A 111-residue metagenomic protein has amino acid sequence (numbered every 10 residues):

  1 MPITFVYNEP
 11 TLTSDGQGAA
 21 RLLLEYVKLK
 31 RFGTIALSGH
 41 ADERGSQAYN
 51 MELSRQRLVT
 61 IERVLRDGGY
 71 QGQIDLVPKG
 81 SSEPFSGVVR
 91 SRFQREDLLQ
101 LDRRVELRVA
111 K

Functional and structural regions predicted by a protein language model:
M1-I3, E52: Mobile, glycine- and charge-enriched loop segments and immediately flanking short secondary-structure elements within
T4-S38, R63-G68, L107-K111: Periplasmic peptidoglycan-binding/anchoring modules of Gram-negative envelope and division proteins
A41-K111: Periplasmic OmpA-like peptidoglycan-binding domain that tethers envelope proteins to the cell wall
